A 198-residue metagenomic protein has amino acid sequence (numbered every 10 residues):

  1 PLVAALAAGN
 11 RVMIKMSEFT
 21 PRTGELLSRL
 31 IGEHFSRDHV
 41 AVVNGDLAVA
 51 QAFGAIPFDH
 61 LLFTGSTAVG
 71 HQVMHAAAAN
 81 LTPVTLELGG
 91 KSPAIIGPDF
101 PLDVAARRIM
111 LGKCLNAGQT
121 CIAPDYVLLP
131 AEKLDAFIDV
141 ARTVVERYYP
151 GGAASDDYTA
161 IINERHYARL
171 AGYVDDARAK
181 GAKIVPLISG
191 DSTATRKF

Functional and structural regions predicted by a protein language model:
P1-V104: Rossmann-like NAD(P) dinucleotide-binding subdomain of oxidoreductase/dehydrogenase enzymes
F35, A68-F198: ALDH superfamily catalytic-core signature
